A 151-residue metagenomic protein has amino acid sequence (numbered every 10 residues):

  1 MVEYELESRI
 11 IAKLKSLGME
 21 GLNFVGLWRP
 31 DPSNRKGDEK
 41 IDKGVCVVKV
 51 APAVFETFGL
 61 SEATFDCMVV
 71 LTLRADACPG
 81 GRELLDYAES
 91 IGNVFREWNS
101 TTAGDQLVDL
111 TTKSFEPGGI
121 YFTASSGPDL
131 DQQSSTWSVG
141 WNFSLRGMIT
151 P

Functional and structural regions predicted by a protein language model:
M1-D38, K43, K49-P151: Charged, amphipathic alpha-helical segments and their flanking helix caps
